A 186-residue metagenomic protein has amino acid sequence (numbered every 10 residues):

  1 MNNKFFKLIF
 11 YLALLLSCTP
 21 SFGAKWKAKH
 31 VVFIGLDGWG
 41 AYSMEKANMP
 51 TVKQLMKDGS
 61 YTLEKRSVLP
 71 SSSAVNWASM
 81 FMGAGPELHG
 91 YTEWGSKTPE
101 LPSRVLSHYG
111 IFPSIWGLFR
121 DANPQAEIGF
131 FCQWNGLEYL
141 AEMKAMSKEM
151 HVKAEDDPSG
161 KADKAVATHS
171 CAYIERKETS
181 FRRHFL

Functional and structural regions predicted by a protein language model:
M1-F10: Bacterial N-terminal signal peptides that target proteins for export
I9-S17: Bacterial N-terminal signal peptides
S21-G23: Boundary at the C-terminal end of the N-terminal hydrophobic targeting segment
K25-A28, G40-D121: Active-site nucleophile/metal-coordination loop of metallo-enzymes that catalyze phosphate/sulfate and related
K27-V32, D58-T62, A122-G129, K177-R183: Loop/turn elements at helix/coil->beta-strand transitions in domains of secreted/extracellular proteins
H89, S107-F112, P124, G136-L186: Catalytic-adjacent loop/helix segments of enzymes that bind and process anionic phosphate/sulfate esters
C132: Short beta-strand/turn micro-motifs composed of small residues that flank or help shape donor/cofactor-binding pockets
